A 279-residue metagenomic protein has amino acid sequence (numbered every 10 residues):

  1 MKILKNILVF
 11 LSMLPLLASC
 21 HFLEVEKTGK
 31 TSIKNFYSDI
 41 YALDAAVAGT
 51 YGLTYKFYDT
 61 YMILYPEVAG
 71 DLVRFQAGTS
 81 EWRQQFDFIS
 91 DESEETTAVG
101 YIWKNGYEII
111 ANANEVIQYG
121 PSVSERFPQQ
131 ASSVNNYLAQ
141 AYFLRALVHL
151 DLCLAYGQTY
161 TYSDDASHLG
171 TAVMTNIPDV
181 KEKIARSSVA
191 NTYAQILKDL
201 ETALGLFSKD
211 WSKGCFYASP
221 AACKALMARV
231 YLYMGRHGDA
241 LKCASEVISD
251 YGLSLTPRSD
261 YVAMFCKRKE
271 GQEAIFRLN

Functional and structural regions predicted by a protein language model:
M1-T31: Bacterial Sec-dependent N-terminal signal peptides
C20-A69: Membrane-proximal, proline-rich intrinsically disordered regions
I40-Y41, V47, M234-G235, L241-S245 (+1 more regions): Extended ligand-binding clefts on enzyme/binding-domain cores
R83-Y156, S187, G205-K209: Conserved, well-structured interaction surfaces
N112, T192, D199, L206 (+2 more regions): Alpha-helical solenoid repeat scaffolds, predominantly canonical TPR units
C153-Y160, W211-S212, Y233-G235: Short coil/turn linking the two alpha-helices of tandem helical-hairpin repeats
